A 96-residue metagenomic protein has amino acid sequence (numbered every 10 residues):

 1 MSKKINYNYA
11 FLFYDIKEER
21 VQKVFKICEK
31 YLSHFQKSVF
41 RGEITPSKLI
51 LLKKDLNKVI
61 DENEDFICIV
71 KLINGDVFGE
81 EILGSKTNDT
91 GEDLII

Functional and structural regions predicted by a protein language model:
M1-F11, K17-I96: Basic nucleic-acid-binding interfaces
